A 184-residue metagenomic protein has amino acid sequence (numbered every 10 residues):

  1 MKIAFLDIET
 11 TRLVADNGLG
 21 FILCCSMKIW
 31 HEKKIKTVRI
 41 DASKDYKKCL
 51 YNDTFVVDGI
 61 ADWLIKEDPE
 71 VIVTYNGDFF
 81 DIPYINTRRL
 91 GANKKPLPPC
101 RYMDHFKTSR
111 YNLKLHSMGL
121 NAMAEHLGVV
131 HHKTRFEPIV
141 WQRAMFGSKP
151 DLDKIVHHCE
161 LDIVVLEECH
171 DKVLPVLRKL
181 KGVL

Functional and structural regions predicted by a protein language model:
M1-I35: Entry/capping segment at the start of metal-dependent catalytic domains with acidic active-site entry clusters
I3-F5, I35-T37, Y102-M103, H131: Conserved beta-strand scaffold positions in the cores of enzyme catalytic domains, especially in NTP/NDP-utilizing
D7-E9, D81, D104, D162: Acidic active-site catalytic centers that drive phospho-/nucleotidyl reactions and related ester hydrolyses
N17-G18, I85-T87, D171: Short amphipathic alpha-helical segments
K33, L115, P175-R178: Short helix-capping/linker segments at secondary-structure and domain boundaries
K36-S117, N121-A122: Conserved DEDDh/DEDDy metal-dependent 3′-5′ exonuclease domain
I72-V73, A122-L184: Acidic, Mg2+-coordinating catalytic module of metal-dependent nucleases/exonucleases that use a two-metal-ion mechanism
